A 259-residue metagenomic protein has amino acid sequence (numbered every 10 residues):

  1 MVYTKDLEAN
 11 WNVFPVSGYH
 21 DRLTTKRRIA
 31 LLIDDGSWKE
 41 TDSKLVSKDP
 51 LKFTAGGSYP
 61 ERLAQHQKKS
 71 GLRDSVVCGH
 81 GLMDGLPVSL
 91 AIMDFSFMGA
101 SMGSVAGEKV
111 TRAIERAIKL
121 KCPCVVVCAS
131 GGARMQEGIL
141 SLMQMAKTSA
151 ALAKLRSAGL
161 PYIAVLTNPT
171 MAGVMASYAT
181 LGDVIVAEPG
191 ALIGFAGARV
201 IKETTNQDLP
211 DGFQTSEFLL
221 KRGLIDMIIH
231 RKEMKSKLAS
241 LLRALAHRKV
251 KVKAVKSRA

Functional and structural regions predicted by a protein language model:
M1-I163, P169, L181, E188 (+1 more regions): Terminal-region recognition feature
Q136, V174, A196-G197: Short glycine-/acidic-enriched loop or helix-start segments at secondary-structure transitions that form or flank
G138, R199-D211: Active-site-adjacent loop and "lid" segments of alpha/beta metabolic enzymes
T167-S177: Gly/Ser-rich catalytic serine loop of serine hydrolases
E188, I193-T204: Nucleotide-binding motor/catalytic cores of P-loop/tubulin-like NTPases across gene-expression machines
